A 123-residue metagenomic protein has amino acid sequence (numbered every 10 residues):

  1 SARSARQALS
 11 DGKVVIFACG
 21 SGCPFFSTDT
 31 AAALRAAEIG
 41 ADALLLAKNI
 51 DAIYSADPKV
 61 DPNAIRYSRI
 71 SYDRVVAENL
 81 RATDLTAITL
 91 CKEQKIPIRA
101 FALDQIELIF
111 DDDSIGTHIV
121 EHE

Functional and structural regions predicted by a protein language model:
S1-E123: C-terminal catalytic "cap/lid" subdomain
